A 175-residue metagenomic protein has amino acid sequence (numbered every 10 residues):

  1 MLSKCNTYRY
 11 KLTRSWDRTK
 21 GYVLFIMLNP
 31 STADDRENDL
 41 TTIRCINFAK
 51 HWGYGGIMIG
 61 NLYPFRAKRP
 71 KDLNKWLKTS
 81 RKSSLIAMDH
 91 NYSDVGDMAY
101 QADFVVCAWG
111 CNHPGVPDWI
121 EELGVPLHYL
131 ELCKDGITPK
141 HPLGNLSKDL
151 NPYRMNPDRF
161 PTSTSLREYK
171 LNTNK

Functional and structural regions predicted by a protein language model:
M1-D39, E168, T173-K175: Active-site and ligand/interface coordination hotspots across diverse enzymes and nucleic-acid-associated assemblies
Y22, G55-G56, F104: Residues at the starts of beta-strands that form the adenosine-phosphate
M27-L28, L62, W109-C111: Short, well-ordered beta-to-alpha junction loops that form the rim of enzyme active sites and present histidine/acidic
S31-G53: A short mixed-secondary-structure module that forms the rim of ligand-binding clefts
D35, R69, V116-D118: Short glycine-/acidic-enriched loop or helix-start segments at secondary-structure transitions that form or flank
T41-C45, M58, N91-M98: Amphipathic alpha-helical interface surfaces
G55-L73: Short connector loops at secondary-structure junctions
L73-K175: Glycine/proline-rich loop-helix segments at beta-alpha junctions forming the active-site rim of enzyme cores
